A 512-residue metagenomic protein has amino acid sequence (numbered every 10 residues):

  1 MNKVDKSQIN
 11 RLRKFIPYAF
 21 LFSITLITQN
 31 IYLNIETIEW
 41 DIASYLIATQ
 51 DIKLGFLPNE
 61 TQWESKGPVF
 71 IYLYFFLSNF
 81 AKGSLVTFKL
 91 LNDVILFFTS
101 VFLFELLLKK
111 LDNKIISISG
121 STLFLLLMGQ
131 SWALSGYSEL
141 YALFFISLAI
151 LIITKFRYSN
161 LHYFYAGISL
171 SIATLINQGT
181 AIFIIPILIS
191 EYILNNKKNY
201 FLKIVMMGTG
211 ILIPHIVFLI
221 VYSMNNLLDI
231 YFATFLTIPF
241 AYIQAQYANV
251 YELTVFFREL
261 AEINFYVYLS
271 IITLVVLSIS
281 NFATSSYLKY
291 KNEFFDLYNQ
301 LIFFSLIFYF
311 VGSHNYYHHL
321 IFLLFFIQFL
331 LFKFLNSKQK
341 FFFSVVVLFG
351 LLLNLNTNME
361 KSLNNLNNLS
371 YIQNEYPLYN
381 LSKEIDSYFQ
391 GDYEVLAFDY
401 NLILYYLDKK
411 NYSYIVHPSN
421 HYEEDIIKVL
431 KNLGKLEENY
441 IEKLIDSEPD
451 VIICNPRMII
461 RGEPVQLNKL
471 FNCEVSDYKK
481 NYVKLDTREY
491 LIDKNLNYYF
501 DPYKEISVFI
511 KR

Functional and structural regions predicted by a protein language model:
L90-L111, S119, L148, S280-N281: Transmembrane-helix motifs of polytopic, lipid-linked glycan transferases
L103-L126, L143-F144, D296: Transmembrane-helix signature of polytopic, membrane-embedded enzymes that assemble or transfer cell-envelope glycans
K109-L111, S147-Y165, A173, K197-K198 (+2 more regions): Membrane-interface transmembrane helices that cradle and orient dolichyl/undecaprenyl
S131-Y141, Y316-Y317: Short acidic/glycine- and proline-prone juxtamembrane loop motifs at membrane-interface regions of multi-pass membrane
H162-Q178, I184-I189, I213, I302-V311: Membrane-interface alpha helices of multi-pass inner-membrane proteins
F183-L212, F329: Perimembrane helix-loop-helix junctions
L306-F342: Hydrophobic/aromatic-rich transmembrane helices and adjacent perimembrane loops
Y371-L430, Y440-E463: Short periplasmic/luminal acceptor-recognition loop of GT-C membrane glycosyltransferases, typified by
